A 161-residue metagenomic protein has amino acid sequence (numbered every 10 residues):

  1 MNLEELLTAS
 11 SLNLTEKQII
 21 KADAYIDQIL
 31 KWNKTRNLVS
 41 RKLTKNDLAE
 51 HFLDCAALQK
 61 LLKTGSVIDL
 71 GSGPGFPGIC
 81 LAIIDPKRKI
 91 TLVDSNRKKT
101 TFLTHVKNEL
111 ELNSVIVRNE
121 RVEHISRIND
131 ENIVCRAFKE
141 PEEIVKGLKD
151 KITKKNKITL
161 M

Functional and structural regions predicted by a protein language model:
M1-T64, I68, K98-V115: Class I SAM-dependent transferase core
L70-S72: Conserved beta-strand/loop positions that form the S-adenosyl-L-methionine
P74-K87: Conserved SAM-binding loop of SAM-dependent methyltransferases across substrates and taxa, primarily the Class I
K87-T91, S95-M161: S-adenosylmethionine
